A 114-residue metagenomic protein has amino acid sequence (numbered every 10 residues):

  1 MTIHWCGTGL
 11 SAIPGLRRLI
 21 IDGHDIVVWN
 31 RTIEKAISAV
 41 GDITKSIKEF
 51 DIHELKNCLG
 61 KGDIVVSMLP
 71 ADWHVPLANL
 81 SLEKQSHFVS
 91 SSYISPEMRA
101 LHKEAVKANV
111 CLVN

Functional and structural regions predicted by a protein language model:
I3-T8: Conserved N-terminal Rossmann-fold NAD(P)-binding element of oxidoreductases
L10-A12: Hydrophobic/small residue at the entry helix of a nucleotide-binding pocket
L16, I20-I21: Gly/Ala-rich phosphate-binding loop of Rossmann-like dinucleotide-binding domains, activating on the conserved
D25-V40: NAD(P)-binding Rossmann-fold cofactor-contacting core
I43-E54: Rossmann-fold cofactor-recognition segment
D63-M68, F88-S90: N-terminal Rossmann-like NAD(P) cofactor-binding module of classical short-chain dehydrogenase/reductase
L80-M98: ADP-ribose/adenylate-binding Rossmann-like module
S92-N114: Rossmann-fold NAD(P)-binding glycine/threonine-rich loop
